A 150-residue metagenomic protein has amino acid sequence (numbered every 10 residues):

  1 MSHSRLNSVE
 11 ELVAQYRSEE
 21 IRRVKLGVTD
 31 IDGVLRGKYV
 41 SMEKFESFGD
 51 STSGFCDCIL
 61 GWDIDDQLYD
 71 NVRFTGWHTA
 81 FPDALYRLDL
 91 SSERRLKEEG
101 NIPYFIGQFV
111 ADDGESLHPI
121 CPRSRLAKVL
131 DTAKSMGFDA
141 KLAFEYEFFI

Functional and structural regions predicted by a protein language model:
M1-I150: ATP/Mg2+-dependent ligation/transfer catalytic cores
